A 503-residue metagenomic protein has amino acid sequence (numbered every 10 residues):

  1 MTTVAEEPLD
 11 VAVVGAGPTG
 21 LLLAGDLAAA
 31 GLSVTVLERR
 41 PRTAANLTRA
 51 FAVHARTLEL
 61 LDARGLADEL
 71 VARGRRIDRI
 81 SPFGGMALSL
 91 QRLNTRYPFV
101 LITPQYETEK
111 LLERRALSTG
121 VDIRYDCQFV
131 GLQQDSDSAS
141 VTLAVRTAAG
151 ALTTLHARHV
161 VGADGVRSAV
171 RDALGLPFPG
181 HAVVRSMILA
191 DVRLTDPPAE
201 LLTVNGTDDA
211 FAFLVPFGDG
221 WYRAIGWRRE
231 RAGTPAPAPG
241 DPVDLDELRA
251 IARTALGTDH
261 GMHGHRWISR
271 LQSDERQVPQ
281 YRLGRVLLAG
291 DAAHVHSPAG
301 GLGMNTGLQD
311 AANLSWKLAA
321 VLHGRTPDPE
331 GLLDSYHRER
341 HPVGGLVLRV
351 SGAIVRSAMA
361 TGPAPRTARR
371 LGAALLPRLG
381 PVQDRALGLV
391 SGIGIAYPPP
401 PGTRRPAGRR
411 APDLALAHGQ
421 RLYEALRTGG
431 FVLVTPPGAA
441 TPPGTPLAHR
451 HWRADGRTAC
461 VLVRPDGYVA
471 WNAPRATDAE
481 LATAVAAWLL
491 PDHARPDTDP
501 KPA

Functional and structural regions predicted by a protein language model:
M1-T367, A373, P377, P496 (+1 more regions): Core Rossmann-like FAD-binding/catalytic domain of the broad FAD-dependent monooxygenase superfamily
A190-D191, V432-P437, L447-H451: Short, hydrophobic beta-strand segments that form beta-sheet elements in well-ordered domains
A199, D241-P242, A440-T441, D478-E480: Short, conserved charged micro-motifs
R282-G284, D291, R427-G429, D455-R457 (+1 more regions): Short, well-ordered loop/turn elements at secondary-structure boundaries
A293, L318, C460-A470: Short, glycine-anchored, charge-dense loop/turn motifs used at functional sites
A319-F431, T435-G438, R457-T458, A470-D499 (+1 more regions): C-terminal helical "tail/cap" subdomain of flavin- and related membrane-associated enzymes
A440-T458: Short, internal strand/loop/helix patches that form the active-site neighborhood or redox-interaction surface
